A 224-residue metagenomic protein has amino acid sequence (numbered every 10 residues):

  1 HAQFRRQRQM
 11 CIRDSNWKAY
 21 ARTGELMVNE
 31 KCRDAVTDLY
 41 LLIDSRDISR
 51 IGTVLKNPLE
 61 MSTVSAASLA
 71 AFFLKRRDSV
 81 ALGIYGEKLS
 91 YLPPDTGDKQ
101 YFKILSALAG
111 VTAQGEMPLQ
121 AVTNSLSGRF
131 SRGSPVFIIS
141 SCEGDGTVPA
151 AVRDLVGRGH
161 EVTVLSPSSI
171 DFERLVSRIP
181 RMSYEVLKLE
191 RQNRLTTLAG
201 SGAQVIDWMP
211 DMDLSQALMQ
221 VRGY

Functional and structural regions predicted by a protein language model:
H1-A2: Short, well-ordered junction/capping motifs at the entry into regular secondary structure
R6-Q9, R13-D95, P135-I139, D145-G146 (+1 more regions): An amphipathic, basic-hydrophobic helix/alpha-beta surface used to engage anionic, phosphate-rich ligands or surfaces
K18, T112-E116, S140: Short, flexible loop segments at the rims of nucleotide/cofactor-binding pockets, characterized by
E60, A113-Q120, E185-L189: Conserved phosphate-coordination/catalytic loops
K75, S79, Q114-M117, R132-V136 (+1 more regions): Intrinsically disordered or highly flexible coil/loop and linker segments, enriched in small and charged/polar residues
T96-S134: Von Willebrand factor
L126, F130-V136, C142-Y224: Von Willebrand factor type A / integrin I
